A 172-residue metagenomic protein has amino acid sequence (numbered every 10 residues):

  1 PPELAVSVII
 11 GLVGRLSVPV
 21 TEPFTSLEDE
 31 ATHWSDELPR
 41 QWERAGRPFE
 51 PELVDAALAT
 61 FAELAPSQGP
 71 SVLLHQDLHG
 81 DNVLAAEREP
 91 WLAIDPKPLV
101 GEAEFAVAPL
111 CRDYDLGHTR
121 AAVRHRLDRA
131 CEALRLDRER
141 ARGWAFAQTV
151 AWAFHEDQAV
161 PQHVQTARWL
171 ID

Functional and structural regions predicted by a protein language model:
P1-E28: Conserved kinase catalytic-core helix
L4-V8, L53, A122: Soluble or luminal CAZymes and related metallo-dependent hydrolases
V18-Q76, A86, E132: An alpha-helical support segment within catalytic cores of ATP-dependent transferases
Q41-F49, H125, A151-D172: ATP/Mg2+ or Mg2+-diphosphate-binding catalytic cores that bind nucleotide phosphates or diphosphates via glycine-rich
D81-V83: Hydrophobic residue at the +6 position relative to the catalytic HRD Asp in the kinase catalytic loop
A85-R140: Active-site Asp-x-Gly
W144-A145: Short alpha-helical scaffolding segments that buttress acidic/His motifs in well-ordered protein cores
